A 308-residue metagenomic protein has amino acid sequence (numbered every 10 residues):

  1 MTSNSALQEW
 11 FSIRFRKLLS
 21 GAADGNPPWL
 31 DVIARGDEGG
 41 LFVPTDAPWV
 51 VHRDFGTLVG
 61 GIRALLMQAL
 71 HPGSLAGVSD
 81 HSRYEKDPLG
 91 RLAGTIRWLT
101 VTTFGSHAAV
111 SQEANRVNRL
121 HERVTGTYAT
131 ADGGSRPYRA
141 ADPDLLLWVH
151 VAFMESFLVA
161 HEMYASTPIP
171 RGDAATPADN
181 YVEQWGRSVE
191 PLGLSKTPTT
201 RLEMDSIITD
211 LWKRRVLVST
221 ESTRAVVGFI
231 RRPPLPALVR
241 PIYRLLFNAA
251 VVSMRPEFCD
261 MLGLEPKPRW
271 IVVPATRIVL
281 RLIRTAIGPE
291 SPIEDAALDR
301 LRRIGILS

Functional and structural regions predicted by a protein language model:
M1-S308: Mature, function-bearing regions of proteins
